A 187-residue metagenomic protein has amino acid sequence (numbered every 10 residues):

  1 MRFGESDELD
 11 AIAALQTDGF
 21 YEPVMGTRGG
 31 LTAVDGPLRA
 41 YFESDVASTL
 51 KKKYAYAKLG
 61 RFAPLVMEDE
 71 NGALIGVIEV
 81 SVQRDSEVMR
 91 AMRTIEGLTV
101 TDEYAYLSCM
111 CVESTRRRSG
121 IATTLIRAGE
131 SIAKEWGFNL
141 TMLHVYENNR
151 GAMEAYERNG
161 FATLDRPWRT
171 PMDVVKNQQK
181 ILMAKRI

Functional and structural regions predicted by a protein language model:
M1-A14, P23-T27: A short beta-loop-alpha structural element at the N-terminal edge of CoA-dependent acyl/N-acetyltransferase catalytic
F20-P64, D69-E70, L74: Active-site rim helix/loop that mediates acceptor-substrate recognition in acyltransferases
F62-V66, V77, C109, M142 (+1 more regions): Short hydrophobic/aromatic beta-strand element in the GNAT-like acyltransferase core that lines or flanks the acyl-donor
N71-A73, E79-C109, P171-D173: Conserved acyl-donor/pantetheine-binding loop and adjacent beta-alpha core of acyl/acetyltransferases and related
E113-T115, S119, E147-N148: Active-site acidic-Proline motif in GNAT/NAT acetyltransferases
R116, G120-A128: Conserved acetyl-CoA pyrophosphate-binding loop and the N-cap/start of the following alpha-helix in GNAT-like
I126, A133-H144: Conserved GNAT acetyl-CoA-binding A-motif
N139-M142, Y146-M153, E157-I187: C-terminal "cap" of GNAT-fold acetyltransferases
